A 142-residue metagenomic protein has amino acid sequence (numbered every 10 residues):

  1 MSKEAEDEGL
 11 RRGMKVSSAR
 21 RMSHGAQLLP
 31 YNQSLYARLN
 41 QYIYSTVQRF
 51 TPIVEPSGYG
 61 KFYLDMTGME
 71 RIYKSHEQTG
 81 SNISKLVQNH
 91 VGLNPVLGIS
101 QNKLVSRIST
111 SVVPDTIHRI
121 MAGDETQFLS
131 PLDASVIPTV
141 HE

Functional and structural regions predicted by a protein language model:
M1-E142: Gly/Gly-Pro- and Ser/Thr-rich, intrinsically disordered tail segments characteristic of DNA damage-repair and tolerance
